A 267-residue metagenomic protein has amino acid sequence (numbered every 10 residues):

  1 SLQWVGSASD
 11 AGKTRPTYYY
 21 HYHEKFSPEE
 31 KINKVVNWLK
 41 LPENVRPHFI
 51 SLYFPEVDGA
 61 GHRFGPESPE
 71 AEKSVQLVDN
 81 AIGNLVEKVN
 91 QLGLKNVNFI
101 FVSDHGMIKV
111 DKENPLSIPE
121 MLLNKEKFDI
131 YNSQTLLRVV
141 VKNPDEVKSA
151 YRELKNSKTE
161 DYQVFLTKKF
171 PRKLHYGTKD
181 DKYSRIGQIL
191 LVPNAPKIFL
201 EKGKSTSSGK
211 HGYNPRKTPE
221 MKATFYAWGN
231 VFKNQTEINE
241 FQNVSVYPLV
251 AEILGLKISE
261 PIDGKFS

Functional and structural regions predicted by a protein language model:
S1-G65: His/Asp/Glu-rich, glycine-adjacent segments that coordinate divalent cations and/or stabilize oxyanion chemistry on
W4-S9, E56-G59, H105-I108, P144-E146 (+2 more regions): Solvent-exposed loop/turn segments at secondary-structure junctions within structured extracellular/periplasmic domains
W4-V5, P47, N230, F241 (+1 more regions): …; additionally, a secondary subgroup of soluble metalloenzymes is captured
F26-K40, V57-V97, V250: A long, amphipathic alpha-helix that forms part of the scaffold/cap immediately adjacent to metal-dependent active
L39-E43, F54, V86-G93, L154-D161 (+1 more regions): Sec/Tat-exported extracytoplasmic proteins
P47-E56, A71-V78, I82-L85, V97-G106 (+3 more regions): Beta-strand elements within well-structured catalytic alpha/beta cores of enzymes that handle phosphate/sulfate esters
N96-V97, S103-K142: Acidic/histidine-rich catalytic neighborhood
Y131-E237, F241-E252: Active-site neighborhoods of enzymes that stabilize oxyanions during catalysis
